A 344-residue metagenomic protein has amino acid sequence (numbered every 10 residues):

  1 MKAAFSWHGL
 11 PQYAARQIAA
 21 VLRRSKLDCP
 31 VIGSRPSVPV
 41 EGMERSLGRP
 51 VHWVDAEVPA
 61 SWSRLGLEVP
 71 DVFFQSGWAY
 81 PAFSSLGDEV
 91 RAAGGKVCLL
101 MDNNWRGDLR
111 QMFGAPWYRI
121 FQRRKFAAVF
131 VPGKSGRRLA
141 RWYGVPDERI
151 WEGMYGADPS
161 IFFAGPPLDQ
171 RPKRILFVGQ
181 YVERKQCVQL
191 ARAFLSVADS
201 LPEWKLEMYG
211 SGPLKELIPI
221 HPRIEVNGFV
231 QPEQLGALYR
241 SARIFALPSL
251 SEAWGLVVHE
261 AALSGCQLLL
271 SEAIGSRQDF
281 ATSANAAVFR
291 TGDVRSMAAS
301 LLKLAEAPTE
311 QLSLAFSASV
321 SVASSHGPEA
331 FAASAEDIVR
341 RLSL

Functional and structural regions predicted by a protein language model:
L10, V97-F113, K125-A128: A short, histidine- and acid-enriched strand-loop-helix "catalytic/donor-clamping" loop that lines the nucleotide-sugar
F126-A164, Q170: Donor nucleotide-sugar binding/catalytic pocket of nucleotide-sugar-dependent glycosyltransferases
P166-K185, A191-L195: Conserved donor-binding/catalytic core segment of Leloir-type glycosyltransferases
E216-E233: Nucleotide-activated donor-binding/catalytic signature segment of Leloir-type glycosyltransferases, i.e., the conserved
G228-F229, S283, A287-V294, K303-P308: Conserved acidic donor-binding segment of nucleotide-sugar-dependent glycosyltransferases
F229-V230, A237-A242: Short alpha-helical donor nucleotide-sugar binding micro-motif in glycosyltransferases
L250: Aromatic "clamp/platform" in nucleotide-sugar-dependent glycosyltransferases that forms part of the donor/acceptor
Q267-S271: Short hydrophobic beta-strand element within catalytic cores of glycosyltransferases and related nucleotide-activated
